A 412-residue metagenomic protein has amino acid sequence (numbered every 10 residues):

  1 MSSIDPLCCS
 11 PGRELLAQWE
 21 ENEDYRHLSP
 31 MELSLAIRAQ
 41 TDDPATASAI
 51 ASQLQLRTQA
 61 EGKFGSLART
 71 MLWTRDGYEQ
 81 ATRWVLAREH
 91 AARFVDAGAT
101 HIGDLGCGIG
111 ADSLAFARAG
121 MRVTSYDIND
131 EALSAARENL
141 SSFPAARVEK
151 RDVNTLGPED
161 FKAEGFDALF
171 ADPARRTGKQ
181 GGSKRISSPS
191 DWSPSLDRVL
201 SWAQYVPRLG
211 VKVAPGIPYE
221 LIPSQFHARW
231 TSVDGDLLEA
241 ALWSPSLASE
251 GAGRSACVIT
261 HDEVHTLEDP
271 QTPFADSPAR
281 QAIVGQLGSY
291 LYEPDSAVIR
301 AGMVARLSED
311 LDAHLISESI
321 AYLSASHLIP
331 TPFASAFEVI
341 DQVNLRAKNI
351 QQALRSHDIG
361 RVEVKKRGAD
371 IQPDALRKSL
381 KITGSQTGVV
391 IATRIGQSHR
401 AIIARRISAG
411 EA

Functional and structural regions predicted by a protein language model:
M1-A412: SAM-dependent transferase fold signal centered on methyltransferase-like domains, encompassing both Class I
